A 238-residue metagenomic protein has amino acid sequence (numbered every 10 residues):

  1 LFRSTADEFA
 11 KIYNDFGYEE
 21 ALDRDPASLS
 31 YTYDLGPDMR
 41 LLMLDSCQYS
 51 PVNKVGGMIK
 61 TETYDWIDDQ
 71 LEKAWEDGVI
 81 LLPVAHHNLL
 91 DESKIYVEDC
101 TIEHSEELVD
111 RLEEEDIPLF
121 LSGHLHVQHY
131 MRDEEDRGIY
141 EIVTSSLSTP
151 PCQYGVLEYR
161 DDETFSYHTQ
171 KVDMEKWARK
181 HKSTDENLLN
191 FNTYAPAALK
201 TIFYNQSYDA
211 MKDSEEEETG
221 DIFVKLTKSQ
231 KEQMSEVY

Functional and structural regions predicted by a protein language model:
L1-D65, F165: Extended active-site neighborhood of metal-dependent phosphoesterases/phosphodiesterases
F2-K11, A21-S28, L121, Y130-D133 (+1 more regions): Active-site-adjacent helix-turn-beta-strand microarchitecture at beta-sheet edges that either contains or buttresses
G36-D38, E76, E135-D136, T149 (+1 more regions): Short strand-connecting beta-turns/loops that link adjacent beta-strands
R40-L42, K54-Y140, V224, Y238: His/acidic metal-ligating clusters that form di-metal
S46-C47, H86-N88, G123-H126, S145-L147 (+1 more regions): Active-site metal-binding loops of divalent metal-dependent hydrolases
V52, E92-S93, Y130-M131, P150-C152 (+1 more regions): Extracytoplasmic/secreted cell-surface and envelope-processing proteins
V55-G57, V156, Q170: Composition- and surface-driven signal marking solvent-exposed, interaction-prone regions in large proteins
R160-Y238: A short C-terminal boundary segment appended to hydrolase-like catalytic domains
